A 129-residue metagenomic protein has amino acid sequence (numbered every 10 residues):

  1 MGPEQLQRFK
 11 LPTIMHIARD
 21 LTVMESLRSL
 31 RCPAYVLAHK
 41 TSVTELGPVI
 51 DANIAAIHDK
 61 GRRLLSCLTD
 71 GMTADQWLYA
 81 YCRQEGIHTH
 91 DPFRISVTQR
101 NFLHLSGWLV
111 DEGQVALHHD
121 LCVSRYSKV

Functional and structural regions predicted by a protein language model:
M1-G61: Metallo-beta-lactamase
R63-V129: C-terminal regulatory/interaction regions
